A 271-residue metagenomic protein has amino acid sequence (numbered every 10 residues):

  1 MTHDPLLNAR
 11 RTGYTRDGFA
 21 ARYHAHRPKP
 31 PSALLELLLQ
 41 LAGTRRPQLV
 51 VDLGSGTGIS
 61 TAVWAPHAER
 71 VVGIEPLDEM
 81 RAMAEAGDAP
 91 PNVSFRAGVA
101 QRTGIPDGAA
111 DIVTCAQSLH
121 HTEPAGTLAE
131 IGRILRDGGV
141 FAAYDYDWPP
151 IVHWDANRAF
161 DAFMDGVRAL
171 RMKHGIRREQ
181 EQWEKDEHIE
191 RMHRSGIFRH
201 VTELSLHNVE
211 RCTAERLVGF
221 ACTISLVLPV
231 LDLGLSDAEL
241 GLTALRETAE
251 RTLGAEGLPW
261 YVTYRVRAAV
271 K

Functional and structural regions predicted by a protein language model:
M1-R45: Conserved class I S-adenosyl-L-methionine
R46-G54: Conserved class I S-adenosyl-L-methionine
T57-R102: Class I SAM-dependent methyltransferase SAM/SAH-binding core
T103-I112: A short acidic, Gly/Pro-enriched loop at the edge of an enzyme's catalytic core that lines a small-molecule cofactor
Q117-S118: Short catalytic micro-motifs in class I SAM-dependent methyltransferases
T122-I131: A short, conserved alpha-helix within the catalytic core of class I
A125, W183-K271: Conserved Class I S-adenosyl-L-methionine
G132, R136-E210: Conserved catalytic/acceptor-binding region of the Class I
